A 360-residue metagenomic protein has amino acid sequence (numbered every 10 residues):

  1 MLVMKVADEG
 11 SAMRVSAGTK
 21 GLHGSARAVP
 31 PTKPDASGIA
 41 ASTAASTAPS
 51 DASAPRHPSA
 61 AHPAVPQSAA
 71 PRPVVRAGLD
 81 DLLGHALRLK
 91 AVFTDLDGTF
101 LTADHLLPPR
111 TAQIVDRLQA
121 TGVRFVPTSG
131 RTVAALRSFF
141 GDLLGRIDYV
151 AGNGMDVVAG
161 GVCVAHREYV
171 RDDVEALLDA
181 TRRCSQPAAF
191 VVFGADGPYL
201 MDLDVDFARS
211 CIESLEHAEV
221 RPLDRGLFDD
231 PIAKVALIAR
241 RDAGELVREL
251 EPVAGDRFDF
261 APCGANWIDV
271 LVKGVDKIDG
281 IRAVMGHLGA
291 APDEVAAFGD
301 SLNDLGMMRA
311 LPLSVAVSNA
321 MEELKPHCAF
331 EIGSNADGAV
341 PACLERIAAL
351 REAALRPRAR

Functional and structural regions predicted by a protein language model:
L2-T94, D116, A290: Non-catalytic pre-domain segments flanking phosphatase-related domains
G21, A180, Q186-F298, L302-A310 (+1 more regions): Conserved acidic, metal-coordinating active-site core of Asp-based, Mg2+-dependent phosphoryl-transfer enzymes
R76, L82-A91, L107-P108, V270-R360: Mg2+-dependent phosphoryl-transfer enzymes with acidic/Ser/Thr/Gly-rich catalytic loops
D104-A208: Active-site phosphate-binding/coordination module
T111, L136-F140, V247-L250, L324 (+1 more regions): Hydrophobic packing residues within well-ordered alpha-helices of enzyme cores
L143-G145, N153, V253-D256, A310-L311 (+1 more regions): Short, structured coil segments at secondary-structure junctions
R146-G152, R167, I212, F260 (+2 more regions): Short hydrophobic/aromatic-enriched beta-strand-loop microsegments
